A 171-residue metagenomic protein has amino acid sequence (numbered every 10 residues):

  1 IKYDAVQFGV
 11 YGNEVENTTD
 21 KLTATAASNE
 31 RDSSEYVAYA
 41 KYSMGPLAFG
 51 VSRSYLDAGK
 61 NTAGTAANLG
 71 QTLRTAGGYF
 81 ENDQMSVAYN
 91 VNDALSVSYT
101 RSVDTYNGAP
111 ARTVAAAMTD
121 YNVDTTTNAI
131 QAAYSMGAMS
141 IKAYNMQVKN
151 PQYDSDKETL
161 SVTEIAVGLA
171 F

Functional and structural regions predicted by a protein language model:
I1-F171: Outer-membrane beta-barrel proteins
